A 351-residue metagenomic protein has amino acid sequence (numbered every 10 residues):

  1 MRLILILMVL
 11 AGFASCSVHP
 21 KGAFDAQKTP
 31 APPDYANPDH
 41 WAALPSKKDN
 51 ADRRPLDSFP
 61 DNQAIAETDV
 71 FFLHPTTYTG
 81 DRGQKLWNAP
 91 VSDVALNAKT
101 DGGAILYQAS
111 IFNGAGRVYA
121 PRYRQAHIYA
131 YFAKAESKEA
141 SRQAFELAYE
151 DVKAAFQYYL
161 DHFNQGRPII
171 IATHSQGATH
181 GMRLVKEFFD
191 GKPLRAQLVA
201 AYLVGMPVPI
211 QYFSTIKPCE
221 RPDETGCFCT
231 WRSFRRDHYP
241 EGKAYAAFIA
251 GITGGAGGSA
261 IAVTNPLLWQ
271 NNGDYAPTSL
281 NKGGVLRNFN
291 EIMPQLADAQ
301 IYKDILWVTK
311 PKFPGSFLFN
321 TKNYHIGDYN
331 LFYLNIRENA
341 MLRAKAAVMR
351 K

Functional and structural regions predicted by a protein language model:
M1-L5: Positively charged n-region of N-terminal signal peptides that target proteins for export
G12-S15: C-terminal motif of bacterial Sec signal peptides marking the signal peptidase cleavage site
S17, E150-Q165, E187-S316, T321-F332 (+3 more regions): Surface cap/lid and interfacial helix-loop subdomains adjacent to catalytic sites that gate substrate access
V18-D61: N-terminal module-boundary/linker segments of secreted carbohydrate-active enzymes
P20-P30, Y35, P75-R167, K310-K351: Active-site catalytic motif of lipid deacylating hydrolases and related acyltransferases
A66-T68, G114-V118, Q165-P168, R195-A200: Loop/turn elements at helix/coil->beta-strand transitions in domains of secreted/extracellular proteins
E67-P75: Short beta-strand element of the alpha/beta-hydrolase
T173-G181: Gly/Ala-rich beta-loop-alpha elbow adjacent to hydrolase catalytic centers
